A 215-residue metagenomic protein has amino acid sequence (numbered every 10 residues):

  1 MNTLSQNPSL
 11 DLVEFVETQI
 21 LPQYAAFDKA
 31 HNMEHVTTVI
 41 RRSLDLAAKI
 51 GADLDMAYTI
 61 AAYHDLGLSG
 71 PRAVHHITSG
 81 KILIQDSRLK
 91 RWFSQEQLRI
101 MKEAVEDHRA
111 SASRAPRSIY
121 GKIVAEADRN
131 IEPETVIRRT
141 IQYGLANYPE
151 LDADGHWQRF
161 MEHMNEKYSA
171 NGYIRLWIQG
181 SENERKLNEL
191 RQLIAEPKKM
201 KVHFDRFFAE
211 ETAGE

Functional and structural regions predicted by a protein language model:
N2-N7, A25-A52, Y63, A112-E215: Divalent metal-dependent phosphate-bond-processing catalytic cores, especially two-metal-ion Mg2+/Mn2+ enzymes that act
T3-P22: Short alpha-helical hairpin
Y24, A47, D65-G70, S87 (+2 more regions): Short amphipathic alpha-helical interaction patches enriched in hydrophobic/aromatic residues with interspersed Lys/Arg
M33, T37-I40, Y58, Q95-E106: Short, well-structured alpha-helical segments
V39-S43, V74-L89: An active-site-proximal "capping" alpha-helix that borders the catalytic cofactor pocket
L54-P71, H75, S79, I100-R109: His-Asp-centered metal-binding catalytic motifs of divalent-metal-dependent phosphohydrolases/nucleases
K81-R117: Hydrophobic, well-structured mid-protein blocks that either form specific transmembrane helices
